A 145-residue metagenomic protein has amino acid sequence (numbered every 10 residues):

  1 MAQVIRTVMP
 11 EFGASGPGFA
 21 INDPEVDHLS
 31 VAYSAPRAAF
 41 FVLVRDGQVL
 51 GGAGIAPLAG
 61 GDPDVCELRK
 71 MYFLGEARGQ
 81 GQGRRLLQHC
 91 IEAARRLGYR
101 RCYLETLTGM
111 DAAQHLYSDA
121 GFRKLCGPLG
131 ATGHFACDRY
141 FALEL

Functional and structural regions predicted by a protein language model:
M1-A2, L97-R101: Short, mixed-charge, low-aromatic patches
A2-E76, L87-H89, A93, C126-G130 (+1 more regions): Acetyl-CoA-dependent GNAT
T7, E11, R100-Y103, L107-L145: C-terminal "cap" of GNAT-fold acetyltransferases
G47, G81-G83, G98: Conserved G/P- and acidic residue-centered "switch" motifs that form tight phosphate/ATP-binding loops in soluble
P63, G81, A112: Residues that form or flank phosphate/diphosphate-binding pockets in enzymes that use nucleotide phosphates
L74-E76, Q80, T108-G109: Active-site acidic-Proline motif in GNAT/NAT acetyltransferases
